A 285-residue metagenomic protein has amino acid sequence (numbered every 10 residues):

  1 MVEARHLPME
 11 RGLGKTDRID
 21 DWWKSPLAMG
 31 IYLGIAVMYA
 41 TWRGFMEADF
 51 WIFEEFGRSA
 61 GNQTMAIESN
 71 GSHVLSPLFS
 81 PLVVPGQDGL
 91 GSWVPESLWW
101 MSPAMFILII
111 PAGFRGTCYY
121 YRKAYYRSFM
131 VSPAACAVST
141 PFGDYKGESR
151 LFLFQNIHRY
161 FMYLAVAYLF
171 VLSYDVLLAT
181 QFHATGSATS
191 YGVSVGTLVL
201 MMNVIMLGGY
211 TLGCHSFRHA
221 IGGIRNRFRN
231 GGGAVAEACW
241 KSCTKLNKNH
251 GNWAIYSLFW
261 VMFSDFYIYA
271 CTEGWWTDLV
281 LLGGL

Functional and structural regions predicted by a protein language model:
M1-L285: Membrane-embedded alpha-helical bundles that constitute the cytochrome b-like, heme-associated redox core of multi-pass
